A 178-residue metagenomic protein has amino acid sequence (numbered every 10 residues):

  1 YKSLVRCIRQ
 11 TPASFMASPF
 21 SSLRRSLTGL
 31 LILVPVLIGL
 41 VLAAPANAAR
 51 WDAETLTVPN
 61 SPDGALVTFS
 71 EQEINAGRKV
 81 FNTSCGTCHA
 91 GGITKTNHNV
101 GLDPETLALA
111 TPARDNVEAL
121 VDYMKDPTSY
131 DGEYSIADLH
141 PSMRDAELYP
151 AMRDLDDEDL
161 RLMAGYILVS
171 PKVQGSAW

Functional and structural regions predicted by a protein language model:
S18-I32: Bacterial N-terminal signal peptides that target proteins for export
G29-V41: Bacterial N-terminal signal peptides
A44-A48: Sec/Tat signal peptide C-region and signal peptidase I cleavage site
A49-V80: Electrostatic cytochrome c docking/interface patches
G77, F81-G92, L120, M163-I167: The canonical Cys-X-X-Cys-His
A90-Y123, Y149: Gly/Gly-Pro-rich "capping" loops immediately C-terminal to redox-active cysteine motifs in periplasmic/lumenal
D122-Y123, R144-W178: C-terminal capping alpha-helices of c-type cytochrome domains
